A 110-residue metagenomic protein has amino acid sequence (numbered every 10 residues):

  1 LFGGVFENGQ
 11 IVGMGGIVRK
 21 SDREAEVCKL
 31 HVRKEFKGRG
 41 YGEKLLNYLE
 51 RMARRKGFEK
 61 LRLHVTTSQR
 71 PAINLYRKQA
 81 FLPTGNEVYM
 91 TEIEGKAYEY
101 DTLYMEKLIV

Functional and structural regions predicted by a protein language model:
L1-K29, R33-K34, L46-Y48, M52 (+2 more regions): Acetyl-CoA-dependent GNAT
G9-Q10, E24, R33-N47, R54-K56 (+2 more regions): Conserved glycine-rich acetyl-CoA-binding loop
M14-G16, E26-K29, K37-G38, Q69 (+2 more regions): Residue-level signal for functionally critical sites in structured catalytic/ligand-binding pockets
E59, T66-R70, R77-V110: C-terminal "cap" of GNAT-fold acetyltransferases
